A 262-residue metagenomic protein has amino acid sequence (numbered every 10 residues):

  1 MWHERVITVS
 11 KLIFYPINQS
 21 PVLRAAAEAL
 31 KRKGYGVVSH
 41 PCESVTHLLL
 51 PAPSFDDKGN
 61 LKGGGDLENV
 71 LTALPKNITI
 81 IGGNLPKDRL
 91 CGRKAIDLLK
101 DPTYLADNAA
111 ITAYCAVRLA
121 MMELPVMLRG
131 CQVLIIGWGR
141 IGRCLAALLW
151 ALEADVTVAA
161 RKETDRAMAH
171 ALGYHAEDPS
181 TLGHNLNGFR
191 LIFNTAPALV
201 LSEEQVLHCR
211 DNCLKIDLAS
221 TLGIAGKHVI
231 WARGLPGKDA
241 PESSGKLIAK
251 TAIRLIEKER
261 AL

Functional and structural regions predicted by a protein language model:
M1-T8: Short, Lys/Arg-enriched N-terminal segments with co-localized hydrophobic residues within the first ~10-30 amino acids
V9-L12, N77, R129-Q132, N212: Phosphate-coordination loops involved in phosphoryl transfer and adenosine-cofactor binding
F14-L30, R129-W150: Glycine-rich adenosine-cofactor-binding loop
P21, G36-H40, L152-L172: NAD(P)-binding Rossmann-fold cofactor-contacting core
L30-S44, E68-N69, D178-S180: A short, well-structured beta->alpha microelement
L49-R129, T251, E257-K258: Glycine/serine-rich phosphate-binding loop and adjoining beta1-alpha1 elements at the start of nucleotide-handling
P53-N60, D66-N77, H170-A240: Rossmann-like adenosine-cofactor binding region
N84-D97, L218-E257: Rossmann-fold NAD(P)-binding glycine/threonine-rich loop
